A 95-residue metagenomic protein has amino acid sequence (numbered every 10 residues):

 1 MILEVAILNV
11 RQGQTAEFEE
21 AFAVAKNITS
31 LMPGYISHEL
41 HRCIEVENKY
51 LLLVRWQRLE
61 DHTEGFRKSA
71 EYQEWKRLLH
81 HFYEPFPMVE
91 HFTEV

Functional and structural regions predicted by a protein language model:
I2, E39-V46, L51, K76-V95: Glycine-rich beta-strand-turn "strand-cap" elements at beta-sheet edges
L3-I7: Active-site-flanking beta-strand signature of metal-NTP-handling nucleotidyl enzymes and homologous cyclase-like
N9, L53-R55: Short hydrophobic/aromatic beta-strand micro-patches that form the beta-sheet surface supporting nucleotide- or nucleic
N9-E19: Short, surface-exposed ligand-recognition loops at beta-strand->loop->(often short) alpha-helix junctions that present
Q12-Q14, I44, E60: Feature marks short, surface-exposed loop/turn motifs that line or immediately flank catalytic pockets and channel
A16-F18, N48-Y50, H62-E64: Short acidic, gly/pro-rich beta-turn/loop elements at beta-sheet edges and active-site/ligand-binding grooves
V24-I36, Q57-M88: An amphipathic, aromatic/His-enriched active-site/gating alpha helix that lines ligand/cofactor pockets
